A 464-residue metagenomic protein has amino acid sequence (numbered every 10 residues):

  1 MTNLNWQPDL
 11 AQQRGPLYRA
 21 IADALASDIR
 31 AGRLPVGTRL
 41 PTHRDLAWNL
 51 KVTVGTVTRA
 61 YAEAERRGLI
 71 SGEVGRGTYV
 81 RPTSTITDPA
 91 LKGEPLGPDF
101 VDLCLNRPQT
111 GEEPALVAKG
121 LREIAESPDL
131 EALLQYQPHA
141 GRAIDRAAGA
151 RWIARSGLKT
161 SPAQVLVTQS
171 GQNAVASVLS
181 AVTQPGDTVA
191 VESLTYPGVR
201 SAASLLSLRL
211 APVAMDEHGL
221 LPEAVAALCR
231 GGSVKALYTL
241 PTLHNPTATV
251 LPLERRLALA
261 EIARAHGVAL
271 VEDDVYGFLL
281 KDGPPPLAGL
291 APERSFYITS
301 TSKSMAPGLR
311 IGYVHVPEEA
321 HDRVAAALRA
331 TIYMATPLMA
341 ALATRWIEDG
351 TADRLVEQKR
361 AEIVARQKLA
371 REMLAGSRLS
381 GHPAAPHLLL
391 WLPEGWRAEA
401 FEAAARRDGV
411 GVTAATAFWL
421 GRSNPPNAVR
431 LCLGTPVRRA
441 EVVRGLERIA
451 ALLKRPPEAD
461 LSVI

Functional and structural regions predicted by a protein language model:
M1-A125, D129, L134, D145-A147 (+7 more regions): N-terminal basic, amphipathic alpha-helical segments
S71-G72, T160, V412: Short beta-strand "wing" residues that participate in macromolecule-binding interfaces
A132-H266, G277-F296, A450, K454-S462: Conserved core of the PLP fold type I
V191, P212, E272, A343 (+1 more regions): Hydrophobic residues in well-ordered beta-strands that form the structural core
Y297-R360, E458: Conserved core segment of the aminotransferase class I/II
H315, L389-W391, C432-G434: Short hydrophobic/aromatic beta-strand micro-patches that form the beta-sheet surface supporting nucleotide- or nucleic
R360-R371, L379-W391: Conserved glycine-rich beta-strand-loop-beta hairpin in the small C-terminal domain of fold type I
